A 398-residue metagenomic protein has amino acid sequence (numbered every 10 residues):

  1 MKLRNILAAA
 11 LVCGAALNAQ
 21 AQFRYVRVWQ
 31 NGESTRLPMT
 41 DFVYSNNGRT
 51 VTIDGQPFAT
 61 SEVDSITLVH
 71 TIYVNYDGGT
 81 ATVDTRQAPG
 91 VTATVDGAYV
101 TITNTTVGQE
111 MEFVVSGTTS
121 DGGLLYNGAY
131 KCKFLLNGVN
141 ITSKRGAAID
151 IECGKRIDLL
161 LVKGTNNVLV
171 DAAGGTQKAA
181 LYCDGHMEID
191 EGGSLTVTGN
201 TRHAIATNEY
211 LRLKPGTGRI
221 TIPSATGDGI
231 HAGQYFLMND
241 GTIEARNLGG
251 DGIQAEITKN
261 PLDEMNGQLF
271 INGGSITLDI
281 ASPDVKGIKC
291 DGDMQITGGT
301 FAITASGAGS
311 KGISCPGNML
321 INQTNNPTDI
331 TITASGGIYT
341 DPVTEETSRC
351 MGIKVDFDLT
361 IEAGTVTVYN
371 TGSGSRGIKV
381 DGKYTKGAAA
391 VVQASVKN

Functional and structural regions predicted by a protein language model:
M1-F23: Bacterial Sec-dependent N-terminal signal peptides
A21, T40-F42, V63, I288 (+1 more regions): Terminal processing/anchoring signals of secreted or surface-associated proteins and related intramolecular
Q22-V26, G48-T50, G108-V115: Short, hydrophobic/aromatic-rich segments at coil-to-beta transitions
F23-P38, F42: Short N-terminal segments immediately surrounding and downstream of signal-peptide cleavage
P38-N47, A59-V69: Structured surface patches comprising rigid loops and adjacent beta-strands/short helices at the edges of well-ordered
I53-P57, G117-T119: Secondary-structure transition/turn motif
V69-N398: A composition-driven surface/loop motif
